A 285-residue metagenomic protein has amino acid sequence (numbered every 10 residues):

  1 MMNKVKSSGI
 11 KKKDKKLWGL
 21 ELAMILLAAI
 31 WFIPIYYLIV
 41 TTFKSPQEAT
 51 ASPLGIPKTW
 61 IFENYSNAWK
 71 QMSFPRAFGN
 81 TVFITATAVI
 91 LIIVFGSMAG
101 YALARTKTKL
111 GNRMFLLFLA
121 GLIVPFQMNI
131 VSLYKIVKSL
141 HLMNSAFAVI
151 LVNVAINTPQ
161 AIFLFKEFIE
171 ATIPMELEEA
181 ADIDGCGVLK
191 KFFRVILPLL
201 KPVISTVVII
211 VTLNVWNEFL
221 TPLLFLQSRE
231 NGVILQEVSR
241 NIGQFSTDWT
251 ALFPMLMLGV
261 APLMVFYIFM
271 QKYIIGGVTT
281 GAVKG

Functional and structural regions predicted by a protein language model:
M1: Charged, structured surface patches that assemble and position nucleic-acid processing machinery
K4, G9-K12, K16-G285: A structural signal for multi-pass alpha-helical bundles of membrane permease subunits that mediate small-molecule
